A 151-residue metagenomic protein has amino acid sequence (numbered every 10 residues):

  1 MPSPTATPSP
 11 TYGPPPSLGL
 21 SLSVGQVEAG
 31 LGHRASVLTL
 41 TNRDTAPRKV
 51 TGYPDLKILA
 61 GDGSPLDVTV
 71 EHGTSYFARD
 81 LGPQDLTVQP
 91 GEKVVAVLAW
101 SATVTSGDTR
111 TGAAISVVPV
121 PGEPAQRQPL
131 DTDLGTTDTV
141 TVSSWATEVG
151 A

Functional and structural regions predicted by a protein language model:
M1-S21, V142-A151: N-terminal low-complexity, Pro/Thr-rich disordered segments that flank secretion/membrane-targeting signals
L31-V37, R110-T111: Short, solvent-exposed loop/turn segments enriched in Ser/Thr/Gly
L38-T45: Asparagine-centered strand-capping/turn motif at beta-strand->loop junctions
T51-Q89: The feature marks short-to-medium sequence segments in extracytoplasmic or secretory-pathway proteins
D85-A99: Short Pro-Gly-centered flexible turn/kink motifs
A102-R127: Short, surface-exposed ligand- or partner-binding patches at beta-edge/loop junctions that are enriched in aromatics
R127-A151: Acidic, serine/threonine- and proline-rich intrinsically disordered appendage/tail regions
